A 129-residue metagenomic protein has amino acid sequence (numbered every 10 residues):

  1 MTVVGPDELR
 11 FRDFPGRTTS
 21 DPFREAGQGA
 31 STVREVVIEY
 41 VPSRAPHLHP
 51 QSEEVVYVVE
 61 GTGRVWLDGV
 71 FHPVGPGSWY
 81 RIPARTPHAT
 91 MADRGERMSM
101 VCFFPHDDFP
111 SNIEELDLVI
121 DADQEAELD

Functional and structural regions predicted by a protein language model:
M1-S31, A45, E115-D129: A short, N-terminal "cap"/entry segment at the start of jelly-roll beta-barrel domains of the cupin/DSBH fold
T19, V33-E35, M100: Hydrophobic residues on conserved beta-strands that form the core of alpha/beta folds
G27-G29, Q51, G95-E96: Short strand-connecting beta-turns/loops that link adjacent beta-strands
R34-P50: Conserved short histidine dyad/triad with adjacent acidic residue
Q51-E53, Y57-G63: Glycine- and acidic-residue-biased ligand/ion/polar-headgroup-sensing regions
G69-R85: Short acidic-glycine-tyrosine-enriched beta hairpin
A84-S111: Ligand-binding loop in jelly-roll beta-barrel domains
